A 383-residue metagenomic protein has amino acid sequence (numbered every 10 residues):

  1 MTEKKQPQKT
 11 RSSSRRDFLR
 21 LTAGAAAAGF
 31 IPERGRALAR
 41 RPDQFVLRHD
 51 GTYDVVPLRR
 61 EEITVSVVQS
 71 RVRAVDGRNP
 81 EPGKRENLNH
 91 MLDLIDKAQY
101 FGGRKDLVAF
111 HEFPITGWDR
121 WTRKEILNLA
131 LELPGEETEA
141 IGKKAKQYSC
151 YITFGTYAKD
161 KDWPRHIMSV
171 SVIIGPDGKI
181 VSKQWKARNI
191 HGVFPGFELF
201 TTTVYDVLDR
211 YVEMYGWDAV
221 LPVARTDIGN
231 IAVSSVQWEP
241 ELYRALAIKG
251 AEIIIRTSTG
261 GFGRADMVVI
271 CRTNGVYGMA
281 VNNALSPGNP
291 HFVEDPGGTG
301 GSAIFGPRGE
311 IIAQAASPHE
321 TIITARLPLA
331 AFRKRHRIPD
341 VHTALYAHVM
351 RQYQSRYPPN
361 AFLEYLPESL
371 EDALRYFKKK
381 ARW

Functional and structural regions predicted by a protein language model:
Q6-A26: N-terminal secretory signal peptides and thylakoid transit peptides that target proteins across membranes
R11-S12, P32-V67: C-terminal segment of N-terminal export signals and the immediately downstream linker at the start of the mature
L38-Y53, N283-W383: C-terminal beta-strand edge segments of enzyme domains
E62-D76, P80, A109, G229-Q237 (+1 more regions): Active-site-proximal beta-strand elements of phosphoester/diester hydrolases
V65, M91-E125, A145, I152-T153 (+5 more regions): Active-site beta-strand/loop signature of hydrolases that rely on acidic residues for catalysis
R73-E86, G196-T202: Acidic/histidine-rich helix-loop elements that form or flank divalent-metal/phosphate-binding sites at the catalytic
L133-T153, G229-A232, Q237-R326, F332: CN hydrolase (nitrilase-like) catalytic-core segments centered on the catalytic cysteine and neighboring Lys/Glu
E139, K143, D160-E252, A265-V269: Active-site catalytic loop in hydrolytic enzyme cores
